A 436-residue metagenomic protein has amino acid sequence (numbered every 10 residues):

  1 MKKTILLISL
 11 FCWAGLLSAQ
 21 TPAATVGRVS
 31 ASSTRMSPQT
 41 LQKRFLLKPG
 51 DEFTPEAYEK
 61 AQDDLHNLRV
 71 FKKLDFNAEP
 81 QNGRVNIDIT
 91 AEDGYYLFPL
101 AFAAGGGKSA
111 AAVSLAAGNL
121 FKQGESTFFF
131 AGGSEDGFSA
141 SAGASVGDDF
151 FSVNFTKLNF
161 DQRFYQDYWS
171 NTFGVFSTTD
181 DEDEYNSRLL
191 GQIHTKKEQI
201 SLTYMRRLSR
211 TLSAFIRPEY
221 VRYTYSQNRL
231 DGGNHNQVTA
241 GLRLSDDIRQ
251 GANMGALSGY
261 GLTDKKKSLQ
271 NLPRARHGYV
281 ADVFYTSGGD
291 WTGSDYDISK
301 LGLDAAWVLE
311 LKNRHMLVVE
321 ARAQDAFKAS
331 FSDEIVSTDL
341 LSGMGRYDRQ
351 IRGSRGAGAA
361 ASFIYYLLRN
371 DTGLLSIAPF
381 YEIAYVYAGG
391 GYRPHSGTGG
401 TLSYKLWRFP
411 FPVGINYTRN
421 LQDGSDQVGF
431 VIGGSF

Functional and structural regions predicted by a protein language model:
T4-W13: Sec-dependent N-terminal signal peptides
Q20-G105, S114, F128-G147, S226 (+4 more regions): Periplasmic polypeptide-binding modules associated with outer-membrane biogenesis and secretion
Q81-G83, S134-D136, T156-R163, V221-Y225 (+7 more regions): Structural signature of outer-membrane beta-barrel domains
E92-N253, T263-K266, I335-L341, R349-A357 (+2 more regions): Gram-negative/organellar outer-membrane beta-barrel architecture
V238-P379, Y387-G389, F430-S435: C-terminal outer-membrane beta-barrel translocator/porin domains of Gram-negative envelope proteins and their
Y392-L402: A short alpha/beta connector and helix-capping loop motif
